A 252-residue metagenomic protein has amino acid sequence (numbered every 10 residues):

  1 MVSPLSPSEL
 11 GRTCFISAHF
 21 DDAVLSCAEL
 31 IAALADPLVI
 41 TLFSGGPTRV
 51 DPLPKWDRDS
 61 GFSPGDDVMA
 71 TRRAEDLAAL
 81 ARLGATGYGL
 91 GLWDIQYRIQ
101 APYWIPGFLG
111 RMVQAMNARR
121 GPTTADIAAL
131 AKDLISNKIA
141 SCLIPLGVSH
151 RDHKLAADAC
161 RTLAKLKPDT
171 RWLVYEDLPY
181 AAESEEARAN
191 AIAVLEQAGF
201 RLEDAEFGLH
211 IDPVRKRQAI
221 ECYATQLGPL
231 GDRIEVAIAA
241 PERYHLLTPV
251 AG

Functional and structural regions predicted by a protein language model:
M1-D158, T162-L166: Active-site beta-strand->loop->alpha-helix modules in alpha/beta enzyme cores, enriched in Gly/His/Asp(Glu)
M1-P7, D57, A74-P106, P122-T124 (+2 more regions): The feature marks non-catalytic terminal segments
